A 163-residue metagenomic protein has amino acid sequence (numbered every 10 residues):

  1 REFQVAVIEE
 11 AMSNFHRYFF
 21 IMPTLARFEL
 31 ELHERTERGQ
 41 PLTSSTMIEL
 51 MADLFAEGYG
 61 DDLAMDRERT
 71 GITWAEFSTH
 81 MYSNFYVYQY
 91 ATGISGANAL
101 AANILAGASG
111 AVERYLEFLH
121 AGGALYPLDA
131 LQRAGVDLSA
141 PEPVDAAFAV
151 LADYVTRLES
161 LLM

Functional and structural regions predicted by a protein language model:
R1, A11-R17, G93: Post-HExxH zinc-binding segment in Zn-dependent metallohydrolases
E2, M22, A26-M163: C-terminal, non-catalytic "cap/extension" segments appended to globular domains
V7-N14, R35, F77: Short beta-alpha connecting loops at secondary-structure transitions that line or flank enzyme active sites
